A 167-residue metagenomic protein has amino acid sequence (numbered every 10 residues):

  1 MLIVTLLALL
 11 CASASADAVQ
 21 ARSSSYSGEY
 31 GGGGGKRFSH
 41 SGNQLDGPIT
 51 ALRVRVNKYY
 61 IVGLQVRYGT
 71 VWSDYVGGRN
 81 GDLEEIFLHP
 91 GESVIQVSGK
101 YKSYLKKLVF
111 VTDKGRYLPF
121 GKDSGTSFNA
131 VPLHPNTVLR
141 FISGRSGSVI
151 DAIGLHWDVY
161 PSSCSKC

Functional and structural regions predicted by a protein language model:
L2-C167: Lectin-type carbohydrate-recognition ectodomains
